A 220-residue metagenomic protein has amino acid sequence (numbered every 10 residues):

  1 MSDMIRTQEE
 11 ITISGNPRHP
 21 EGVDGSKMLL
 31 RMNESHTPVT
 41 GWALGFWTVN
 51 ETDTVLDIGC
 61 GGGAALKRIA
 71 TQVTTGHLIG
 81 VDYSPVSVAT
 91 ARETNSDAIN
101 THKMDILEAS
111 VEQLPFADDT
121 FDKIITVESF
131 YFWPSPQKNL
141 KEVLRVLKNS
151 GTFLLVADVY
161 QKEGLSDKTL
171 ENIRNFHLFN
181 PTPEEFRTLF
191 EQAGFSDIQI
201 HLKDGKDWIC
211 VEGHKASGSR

Functional and structural regions predicted by a protein language model:
R6-T12, R18-N33, L154-E212: C-terminal alpha-helical "lid/dimerization" subdomain adjacent to the S-adenosyl-L-methionine
E34-D53, R68: Conserved alpha-helix/loop element of class I SAM-dependent methyltransferases that forms part of the SAM/SAH-binding
T52, L147-F153: Short glycine-dipeptide loop
T54-Q113: Class I SAM-dependent methyltransferase SAM/SAH-binding core
E112-K123: A short acidic, Gly/Pro-enriched loop at the edge of an enzyme's catalytic core that lines a small-molecule cofactor
K123-S135: A short SAM/SAH-binding and catalytic strip from SAM-dependent methyltransferases
Q137-N149: A short glycine-rich, Lys/Arg-flanked "PGG" loop and its adjoining helix->strand segment in the class I
V211-R220: C-terminal lobe and adjacent flexible extensions of AdoMet/dcAdoMet transferase-like proteins
